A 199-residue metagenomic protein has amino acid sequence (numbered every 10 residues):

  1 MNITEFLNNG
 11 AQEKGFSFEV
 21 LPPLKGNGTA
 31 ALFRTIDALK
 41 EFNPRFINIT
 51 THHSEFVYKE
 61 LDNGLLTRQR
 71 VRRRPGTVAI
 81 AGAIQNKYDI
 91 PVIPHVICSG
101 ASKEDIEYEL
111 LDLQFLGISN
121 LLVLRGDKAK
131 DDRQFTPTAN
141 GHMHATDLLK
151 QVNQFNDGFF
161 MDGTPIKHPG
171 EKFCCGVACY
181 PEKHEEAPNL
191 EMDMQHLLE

Functional and structural regions predicted by a protein language model:
M1-F18, F160-F173: N-terminal amphipathic alpha-helix/helix-capping segment at the start of soluble metabolic enzymes
G15-F33, P91-E104, C174-M194: Active-site mouth loops of central-metabolism enzymes
E19, I47, L113: Conserved, mostly hydrophobic/aromatic
P23, F42-P75, A129-A139, E199: Glycine-rich, proline-tolerant flexible connector loops at the mouths of alpha/beta enzymes
L61-P94, N140-V177: Alpha-helix-loop-beta-strand connector modules within alpha/beta enzyme cores
S102-Q154: Flexible, glycine-rich active-site loops centered on histidine and acidic residues that chelate a metal or position
